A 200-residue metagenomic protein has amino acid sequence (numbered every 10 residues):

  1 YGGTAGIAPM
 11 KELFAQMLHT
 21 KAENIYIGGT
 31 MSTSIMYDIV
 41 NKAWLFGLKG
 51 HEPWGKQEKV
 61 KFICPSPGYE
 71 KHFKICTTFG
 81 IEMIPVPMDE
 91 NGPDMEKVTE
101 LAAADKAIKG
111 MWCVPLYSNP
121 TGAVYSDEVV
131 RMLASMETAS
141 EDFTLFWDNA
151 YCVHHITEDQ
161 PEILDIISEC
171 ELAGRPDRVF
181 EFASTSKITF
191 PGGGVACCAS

Functional and structural regions predicted by a protein language model:
Y1-E141, C152-G174: Conserved core of the PLP fold type I
D148-N149: Walker B catalytic acidic pair
V153-H154, E162-S200: Active-site PLP attachment segment
